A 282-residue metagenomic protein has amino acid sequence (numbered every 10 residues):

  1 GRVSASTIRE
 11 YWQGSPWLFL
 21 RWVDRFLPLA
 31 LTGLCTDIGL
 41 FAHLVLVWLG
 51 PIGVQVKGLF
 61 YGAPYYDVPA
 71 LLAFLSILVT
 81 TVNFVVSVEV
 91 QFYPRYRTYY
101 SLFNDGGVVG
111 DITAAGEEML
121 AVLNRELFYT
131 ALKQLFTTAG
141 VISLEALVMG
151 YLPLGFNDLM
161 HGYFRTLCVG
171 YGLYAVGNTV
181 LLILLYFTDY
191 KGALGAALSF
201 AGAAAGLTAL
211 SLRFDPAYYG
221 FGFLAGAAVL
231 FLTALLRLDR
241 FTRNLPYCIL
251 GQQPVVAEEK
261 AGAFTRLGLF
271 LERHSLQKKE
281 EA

Functional and structural regions predicted by a protein language model:
G1, G162-F187, A193-A204, Y219-A234: Short runs within selected transmembrane alpha-helices of multi-pass transporters and secretion channels
G1-E89: Transmembrane helical elements of multi-pass membrane transporters/channels
G1-S15, A209-F214, F221, G226-Q277: C-terminal transmembrane helix end/exit motif
R21-T32, D105-M119, V255-A282: Cytosolic juxtamembrane regulatory segments of multi-pass membrane proteins
T36-I52, Y129-P153, F223-G226, K279: Alpha-helical transmembrane segments and their membrane-interface junctions in multi-pass membrane proteins
D67-Y151: Specific pore-lining/lateral-gate transmembrane helices of multi-pass inner-membrane transport and insertion machines
T137-V180: Alpha-helical transmembrane segments of multi-pass membrane proteins
L154-L159, G177-G192, R240-C248: Alpha-helical transmembrane segments
